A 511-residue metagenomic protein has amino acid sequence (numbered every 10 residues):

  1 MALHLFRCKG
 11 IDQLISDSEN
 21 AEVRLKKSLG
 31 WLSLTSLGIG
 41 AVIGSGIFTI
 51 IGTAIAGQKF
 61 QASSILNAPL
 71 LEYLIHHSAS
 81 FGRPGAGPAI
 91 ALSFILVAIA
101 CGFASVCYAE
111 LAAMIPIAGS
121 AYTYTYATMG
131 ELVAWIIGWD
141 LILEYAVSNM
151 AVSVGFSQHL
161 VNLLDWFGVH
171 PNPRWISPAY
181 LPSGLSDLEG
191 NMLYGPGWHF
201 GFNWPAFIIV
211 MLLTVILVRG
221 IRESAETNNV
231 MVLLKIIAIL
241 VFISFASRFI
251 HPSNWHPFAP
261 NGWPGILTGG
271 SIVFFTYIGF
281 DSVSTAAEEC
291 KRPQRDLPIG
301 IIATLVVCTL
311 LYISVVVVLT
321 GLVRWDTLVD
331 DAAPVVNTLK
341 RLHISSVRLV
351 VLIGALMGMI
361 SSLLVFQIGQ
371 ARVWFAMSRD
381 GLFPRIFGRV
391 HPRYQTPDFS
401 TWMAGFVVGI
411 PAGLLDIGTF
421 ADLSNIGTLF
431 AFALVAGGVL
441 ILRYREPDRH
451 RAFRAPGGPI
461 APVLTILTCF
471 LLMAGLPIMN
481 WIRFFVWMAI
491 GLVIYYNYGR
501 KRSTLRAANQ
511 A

Functional and structural regions predicted by a protein language model:
M1-G87, G102, V106, I117-A118 (+5 more regions): Membrane-interface "cap" regions at the ends of multi-pass membrane proteins
R7-G10, S16-K26, K59, I65-L66 (+5 more regions): Helix-loop-helix junctions that connect adjacent transmembrane segments in multi-pass membrane transporters
F48-I51, F103, I117, D140-Q158 (+5 more regions): Membrane-helix boundary/coupling elements in multi-pass transport proteins
T49-G190, T304-V307, S314, F484-L492: Extracellular loop-to-transmembrane helix junctions
I55-Q58, L66-P69, H77-A86, I90-A91 (+11 more regions): Transmembrane helix-loop boundary segments of multi-pass membrane transporters
A62-G85, T123-Y124, G130, N162-Y180 (+3 more regions): TM-loop-TM module centered on a large, flexible mid-protein loop between adjacent transmembrane helices in multi-pass
N162, A238-F242, W374, S424-R451 (+2 more regions): Hydrophobic alpha-helical segments of multi-pass membrane transport proteins
W198-G201, L213, P260, I386-D398 (+3 more regions): C-terminal membrane-solvent junction of multi-pass transporters and transport-like membrane proteins
